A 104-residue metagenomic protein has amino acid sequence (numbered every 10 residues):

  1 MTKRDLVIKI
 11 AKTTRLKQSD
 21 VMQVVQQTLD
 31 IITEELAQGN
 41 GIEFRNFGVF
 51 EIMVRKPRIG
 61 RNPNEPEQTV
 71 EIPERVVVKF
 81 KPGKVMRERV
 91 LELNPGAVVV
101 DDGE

Functional and structural regions predicted by a protein language model:
M1-E104: Strongly charged
